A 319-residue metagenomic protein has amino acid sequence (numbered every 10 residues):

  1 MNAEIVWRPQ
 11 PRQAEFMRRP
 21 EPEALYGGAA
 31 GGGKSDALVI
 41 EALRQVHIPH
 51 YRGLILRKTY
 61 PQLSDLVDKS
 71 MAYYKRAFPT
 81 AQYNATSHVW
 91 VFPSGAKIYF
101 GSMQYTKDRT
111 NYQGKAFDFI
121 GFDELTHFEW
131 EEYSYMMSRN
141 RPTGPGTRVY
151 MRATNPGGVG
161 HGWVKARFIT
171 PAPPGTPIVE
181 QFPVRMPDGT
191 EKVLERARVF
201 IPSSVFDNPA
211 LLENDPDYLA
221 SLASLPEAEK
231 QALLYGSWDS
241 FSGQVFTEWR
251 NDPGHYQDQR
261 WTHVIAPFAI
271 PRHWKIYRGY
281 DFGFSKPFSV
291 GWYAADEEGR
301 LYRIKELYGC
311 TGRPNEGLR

Functional and structural regions predicted by a protein language model:
M1-P22: Pre-P-loop entry segment of helicase/translocase ATPase cores
S35-P49: Walker A/P-loop NTP-binding motif
Y51-L63: Conserved RecA-like ASCE P-loop NTPase motor core of nucleic-acid helicases/translocases
Q62-D118: Inter-Walker segment of RecA-like/P-loop motor cores
D123-E124: Walker B catalytic acidic pair
H127-N208: ASCE P-loop NTPase helicase motor core
D207-Y280: ATPase catalytic-site recognition across NTP-hydrolyzing enzymes
R272, W292-R319: Nucleic-acid-processing active sites and adjacent nucleic-acid-binding tracks, predominantly divalent metal-dependent
